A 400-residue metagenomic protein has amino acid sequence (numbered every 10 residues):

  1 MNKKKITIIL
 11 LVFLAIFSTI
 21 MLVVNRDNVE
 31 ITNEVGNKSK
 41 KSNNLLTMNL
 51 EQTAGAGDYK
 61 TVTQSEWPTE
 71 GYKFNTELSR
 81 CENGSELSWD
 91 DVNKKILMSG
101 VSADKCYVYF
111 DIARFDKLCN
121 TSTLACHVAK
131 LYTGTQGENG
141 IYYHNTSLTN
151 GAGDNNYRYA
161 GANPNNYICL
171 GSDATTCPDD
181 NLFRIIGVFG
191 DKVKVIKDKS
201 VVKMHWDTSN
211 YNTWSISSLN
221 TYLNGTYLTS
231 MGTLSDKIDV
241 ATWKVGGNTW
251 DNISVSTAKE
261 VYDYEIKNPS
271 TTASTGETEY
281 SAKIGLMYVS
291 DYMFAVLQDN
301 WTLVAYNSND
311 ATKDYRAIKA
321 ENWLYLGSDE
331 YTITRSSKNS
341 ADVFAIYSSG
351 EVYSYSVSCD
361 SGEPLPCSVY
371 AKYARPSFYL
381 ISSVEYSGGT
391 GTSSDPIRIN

Functional and structural regions predicted by a protein language model:
N2-N400: Long, domain-scale functional regions
